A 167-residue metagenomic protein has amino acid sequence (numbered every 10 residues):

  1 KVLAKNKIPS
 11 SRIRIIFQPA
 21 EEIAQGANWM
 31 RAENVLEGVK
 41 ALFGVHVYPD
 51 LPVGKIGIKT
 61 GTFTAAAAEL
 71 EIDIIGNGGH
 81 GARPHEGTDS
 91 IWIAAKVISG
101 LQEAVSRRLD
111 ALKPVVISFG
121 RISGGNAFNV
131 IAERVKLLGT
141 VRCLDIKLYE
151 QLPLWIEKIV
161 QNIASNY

Functional and structural regions predicted by a protein language model:
K1-L3, I8-A132: Histidine/acidic-residue-rich, glycine-tolerant segments that coordinate divalent metal ions
I93-K96, Q151-I159: A non-catalytic, amphipathic alpha-helix used as a structural packing/dimerization or gating element in enzyme scaffolds
F128-L154: A conserved active-site cap/scaffold subdomain adjacent to cofactor or substrate pockets
E157-Y167: A common structural junction motif
